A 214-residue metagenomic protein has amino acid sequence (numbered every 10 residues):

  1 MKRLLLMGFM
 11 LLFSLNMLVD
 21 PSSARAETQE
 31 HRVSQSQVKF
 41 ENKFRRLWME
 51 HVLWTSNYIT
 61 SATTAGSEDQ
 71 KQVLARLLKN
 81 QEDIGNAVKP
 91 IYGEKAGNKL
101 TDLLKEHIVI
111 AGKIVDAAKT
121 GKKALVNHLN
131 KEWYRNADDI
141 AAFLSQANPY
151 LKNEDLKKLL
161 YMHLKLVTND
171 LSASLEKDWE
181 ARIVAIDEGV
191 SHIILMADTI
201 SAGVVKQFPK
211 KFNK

Functional and structural regions predicted by a protein language model:
M1-F9: Bacterial N-terminal signal peptides that target proteins for export
R3, P90-E94, Q146-Y150: Membrane-interface junctions
S14-S23: C-terminal segment of classical bacterial N-terminal signal peptides
S22-R32: Cleaved targeting-peptide boundary
T28-Q29, S36-T63, Q70, L74-L77 (+3 more regions): C-terminal amphipathic alpha-helix
K79-P90, L104: A glycine-rich, hydrophobic loop/mini-helix early in the fold
A87-E94, N98, Q207, K211: Soluble extracellular-acting proteins and domains
Y92, K99-I110, I114-Y134: All-alpha RGS (Regulator of G-protein Signaling) helical domain and cognate RGS-like helical scaffolds
